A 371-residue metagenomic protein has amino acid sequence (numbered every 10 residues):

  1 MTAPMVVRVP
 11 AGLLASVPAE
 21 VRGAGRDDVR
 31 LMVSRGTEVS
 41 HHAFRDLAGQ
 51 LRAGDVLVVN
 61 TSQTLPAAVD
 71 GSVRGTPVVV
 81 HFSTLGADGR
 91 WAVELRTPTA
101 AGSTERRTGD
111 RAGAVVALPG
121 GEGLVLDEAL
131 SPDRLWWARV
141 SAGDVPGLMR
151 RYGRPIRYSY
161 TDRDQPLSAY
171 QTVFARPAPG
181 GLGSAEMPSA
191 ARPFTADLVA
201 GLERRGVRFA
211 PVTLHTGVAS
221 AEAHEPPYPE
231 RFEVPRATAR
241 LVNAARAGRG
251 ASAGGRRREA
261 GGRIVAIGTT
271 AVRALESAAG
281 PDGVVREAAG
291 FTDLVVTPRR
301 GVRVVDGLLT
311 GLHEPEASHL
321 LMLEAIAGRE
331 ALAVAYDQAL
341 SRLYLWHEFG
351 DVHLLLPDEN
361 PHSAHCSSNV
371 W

Functional and structural regions predicted by a protein language model:
M1-W371: A cross-family signal for N-terminal binding/gating loops and helix N-caps that shape access to the active site
